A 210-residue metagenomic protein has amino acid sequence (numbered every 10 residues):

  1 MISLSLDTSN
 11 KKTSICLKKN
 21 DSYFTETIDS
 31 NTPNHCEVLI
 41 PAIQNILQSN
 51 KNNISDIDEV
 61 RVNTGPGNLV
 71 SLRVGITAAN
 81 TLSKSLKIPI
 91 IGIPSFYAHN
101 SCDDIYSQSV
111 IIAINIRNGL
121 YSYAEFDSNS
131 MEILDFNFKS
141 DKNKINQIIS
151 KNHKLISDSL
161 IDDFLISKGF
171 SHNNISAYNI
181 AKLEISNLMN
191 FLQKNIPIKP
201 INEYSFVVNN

Functional and structural regions predicted by a protein language model:
M1-N20, N34, I91-N210: Oxyanion-binding and handling regions
K18, T25-E26, N52-S55, I76: Recognition helices and adjacent regulatory flanks at domain boundaries
E26-T27, N137: Short hydrophobic alpha-helix segments
T27-E37: Active-site pocket-shaping loop/turn-to-helix segments
H35-N50, F96: Short, well-ordered amphipathic alpha-helical segments that serve as non-catalytic structural scaffolds within diverse
I43-E59, I148-H153: Phosphate/pyrophosphate-binding loops at sites that engage ATP/ADP/AMP, CoA/4′-phosphopantetheine, polyphosphate
E59-S95: DPxDG-like acidic metal-binding loop motif
